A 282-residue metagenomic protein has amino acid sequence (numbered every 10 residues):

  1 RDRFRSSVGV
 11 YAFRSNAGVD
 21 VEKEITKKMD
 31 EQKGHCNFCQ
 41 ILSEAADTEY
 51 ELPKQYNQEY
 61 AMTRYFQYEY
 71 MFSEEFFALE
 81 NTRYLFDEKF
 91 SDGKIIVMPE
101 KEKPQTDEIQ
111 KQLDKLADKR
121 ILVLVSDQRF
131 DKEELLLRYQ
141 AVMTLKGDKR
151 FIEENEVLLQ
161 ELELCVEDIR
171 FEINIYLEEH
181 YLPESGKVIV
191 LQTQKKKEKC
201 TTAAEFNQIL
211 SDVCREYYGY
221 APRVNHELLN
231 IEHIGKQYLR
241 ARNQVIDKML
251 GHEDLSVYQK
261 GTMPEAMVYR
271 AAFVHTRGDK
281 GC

Functional and structural regions predicted by a protein language model:
R1-C282: Extended alpha-helical scaffold and adjacent linker segments that couple domains and build interaction/assembly
